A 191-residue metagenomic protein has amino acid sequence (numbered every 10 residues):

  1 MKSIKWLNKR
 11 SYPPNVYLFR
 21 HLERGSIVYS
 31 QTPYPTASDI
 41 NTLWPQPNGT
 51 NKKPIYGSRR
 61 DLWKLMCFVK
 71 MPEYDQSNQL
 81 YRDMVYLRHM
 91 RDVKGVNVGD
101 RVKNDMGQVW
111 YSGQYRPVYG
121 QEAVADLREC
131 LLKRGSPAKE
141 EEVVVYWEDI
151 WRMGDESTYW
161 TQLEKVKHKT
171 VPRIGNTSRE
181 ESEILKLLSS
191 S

Functional and structural regions predicted by a protein language model:
M1-I4, Y86-S191: Boundary/linker segments flanking structured domains
I4-I55, M71-L87: GIY-YIG-like beta-to-alpha core
I55-D61: Short, flexible turn/loop "capping" segments at secondary-structure junctions
W63-P72, M90: A short, exposed loop/beta-hairpin motif centered on an aromatic-Gly-Thr core
K64, Q76-Q79, D126: Acidic, Ser/Thr-rich intrinsically disordered and amphipathic helical segments
